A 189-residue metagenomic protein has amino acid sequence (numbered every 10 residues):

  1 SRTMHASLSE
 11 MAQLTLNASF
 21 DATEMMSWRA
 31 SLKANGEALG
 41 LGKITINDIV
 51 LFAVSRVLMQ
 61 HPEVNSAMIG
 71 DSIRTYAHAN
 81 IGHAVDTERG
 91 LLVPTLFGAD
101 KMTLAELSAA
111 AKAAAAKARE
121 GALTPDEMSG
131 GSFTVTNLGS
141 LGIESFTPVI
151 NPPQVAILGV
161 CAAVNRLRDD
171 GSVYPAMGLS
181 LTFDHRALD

Functional and structural regions predicted by a protein language model:
S1-D189: C-terminal catalytic/motor cores of large multi-domain enzyme assemblies
